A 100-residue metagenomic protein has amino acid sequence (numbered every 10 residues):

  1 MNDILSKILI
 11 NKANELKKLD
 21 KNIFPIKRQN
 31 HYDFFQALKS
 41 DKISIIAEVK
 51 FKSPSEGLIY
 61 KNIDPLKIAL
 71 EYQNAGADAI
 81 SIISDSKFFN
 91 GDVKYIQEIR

Functional and structural regions predicted by a protein language model:
M1-E98: Conserved N-terminal beta1-alpha1 strand-loop-helix module at the mouth
